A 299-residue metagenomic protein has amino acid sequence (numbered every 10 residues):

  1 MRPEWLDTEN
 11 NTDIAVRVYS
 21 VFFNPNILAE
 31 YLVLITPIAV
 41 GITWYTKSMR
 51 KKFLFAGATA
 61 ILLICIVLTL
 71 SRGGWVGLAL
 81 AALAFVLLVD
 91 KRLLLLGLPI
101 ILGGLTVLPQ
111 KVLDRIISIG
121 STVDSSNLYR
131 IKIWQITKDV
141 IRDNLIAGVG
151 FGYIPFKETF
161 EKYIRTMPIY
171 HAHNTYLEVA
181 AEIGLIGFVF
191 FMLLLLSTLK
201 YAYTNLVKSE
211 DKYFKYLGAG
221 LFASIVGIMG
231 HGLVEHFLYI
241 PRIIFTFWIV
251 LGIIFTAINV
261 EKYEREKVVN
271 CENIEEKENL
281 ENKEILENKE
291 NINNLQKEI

Functional and structural regions predicted by a protein language model:
M1-I14, S20-L88, L95-G103, V107 (+4 more regions): Alpha-helical transmembrane segments of multi-pass inner-membrane proteins
L6-D13, G120-Q135, D139, D143 (+2 more regions): Long extracytoplasmic/lumenal interhelical loops at the membrane interface of multi-pass membrane proteins
F22-P25, L70-G73, Y170-L177, V234-T246: Membrane-interface catalytic loops of GT-C/OST-like multi-pass glycosylation enzymes that act
T43-K51, N205-D211, T256-E275: Membrane-interface junctions at the ends of membrane-embedded or membrane-associated helices
T69, F85-S125, Q135-D143, F151: A membrane-periplasm/extracellular boundary helix in multi-pass inner-membrane enzymes that assemble envelope glycans
G184-T198: Hydrophobic alpha-helical transmembrane segments
Y203-V234, V250, I254, Q296: Loop-to-helix entry and N-terminal half of a specific, functionally important transmembrane alpha helix in multi-pass
K262-I299: Short, intrinsically disordered terminal tails adjacent to the first/last structured region
